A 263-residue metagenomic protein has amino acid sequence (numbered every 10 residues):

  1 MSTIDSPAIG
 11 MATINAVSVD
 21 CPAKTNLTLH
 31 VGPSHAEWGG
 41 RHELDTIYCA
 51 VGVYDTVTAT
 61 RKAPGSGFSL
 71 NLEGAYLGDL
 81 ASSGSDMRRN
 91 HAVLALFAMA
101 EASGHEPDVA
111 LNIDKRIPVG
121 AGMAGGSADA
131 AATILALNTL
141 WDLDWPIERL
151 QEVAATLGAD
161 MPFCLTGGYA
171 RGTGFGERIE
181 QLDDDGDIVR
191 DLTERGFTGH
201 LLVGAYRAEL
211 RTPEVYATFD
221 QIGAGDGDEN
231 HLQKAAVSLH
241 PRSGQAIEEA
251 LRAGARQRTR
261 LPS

Functional and structural regions predicted by a protein language model:
T3-P22, N26-T46, L143-T259: ATP-dependent small-molecule kinase catalytic core of the GHMP/sugar-kinase superfamily and closely related
G10, I14-E106, G120: N-terminal beta-alpha supersecondary unit
S83-N90, P118, A124, A128 (+2 more regions): Residues at secondary-structure transition points
A100-N112, A136-L157: Phosphate-handling active-site elements
V109-G122, R256: Short pre-catalytic strand/loop immediately N-terminal to key active-site residues, enriched for Gly-Thr
A121-E148, F163-L165: DPxDG-like acidic metal-binding loop motif
